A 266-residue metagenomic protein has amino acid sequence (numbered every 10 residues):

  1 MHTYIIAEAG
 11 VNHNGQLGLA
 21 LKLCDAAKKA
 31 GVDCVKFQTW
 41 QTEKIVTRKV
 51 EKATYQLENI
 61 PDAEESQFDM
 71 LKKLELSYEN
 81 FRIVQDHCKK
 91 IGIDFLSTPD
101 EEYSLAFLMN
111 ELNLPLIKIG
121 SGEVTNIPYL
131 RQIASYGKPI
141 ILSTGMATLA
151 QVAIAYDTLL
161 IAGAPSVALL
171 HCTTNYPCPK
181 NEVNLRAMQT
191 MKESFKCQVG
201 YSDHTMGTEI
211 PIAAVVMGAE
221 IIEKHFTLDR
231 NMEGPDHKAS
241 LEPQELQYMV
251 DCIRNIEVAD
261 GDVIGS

Functional and structural regions predicted by a protein language model:
M1-S266: Catalytic cores and adjacent flexible loops of soluble metabolic enzymes that perform enolate/carbanion chemistry on
